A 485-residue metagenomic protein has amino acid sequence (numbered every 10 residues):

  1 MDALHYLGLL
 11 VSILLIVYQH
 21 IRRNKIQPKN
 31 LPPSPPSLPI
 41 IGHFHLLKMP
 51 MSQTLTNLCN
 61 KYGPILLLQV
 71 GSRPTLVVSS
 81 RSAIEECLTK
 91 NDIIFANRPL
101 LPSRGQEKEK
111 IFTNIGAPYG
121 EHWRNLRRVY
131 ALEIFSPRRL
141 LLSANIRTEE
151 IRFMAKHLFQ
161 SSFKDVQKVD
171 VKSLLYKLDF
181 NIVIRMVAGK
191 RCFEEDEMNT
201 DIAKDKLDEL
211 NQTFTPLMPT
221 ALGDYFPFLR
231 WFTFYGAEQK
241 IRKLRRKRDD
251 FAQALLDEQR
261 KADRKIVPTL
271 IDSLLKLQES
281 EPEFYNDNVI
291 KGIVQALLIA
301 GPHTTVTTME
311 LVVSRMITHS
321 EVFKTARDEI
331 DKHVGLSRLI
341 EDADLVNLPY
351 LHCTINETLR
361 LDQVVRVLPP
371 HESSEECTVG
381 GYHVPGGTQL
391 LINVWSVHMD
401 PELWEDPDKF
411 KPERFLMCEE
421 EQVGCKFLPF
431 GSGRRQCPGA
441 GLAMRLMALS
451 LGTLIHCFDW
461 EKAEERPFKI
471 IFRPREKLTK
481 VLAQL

Functional and structural regions predicted by a protein language model:
M1-I26, R445: Terminal signal-anchor or tail-anchor transmembrane helices that tether membrane-associated enzymes to cellular
A3, G8, P32, I151 (+3 more regions): Cytochrome P450 proximal C-terminal region
Q27-F44, Q53-I146, V171, L175-I184 (+1 more regions): Cytochrome P450 substrate-recognition site 1
Q27-P32, H45-M49, F135-A144, V169 (+8 more regions): Conserved, non-catalytic sequence blocks in retroelement Pol enzymes and Pol-derived host proteins
F44-G63, D250, E258, S320 (+2 more regions): Conserved cytochrome P450 K-helix E-x-x-R motif and the immediately C-terminal K′/meander segment
P99-E107, L141-M309, T325: Cytochrome P450 heme-thiolate monooxygenase catalytic core
T304-V322, R327-E329, A440-F458: Cytochrome P450 catalytic-core helices
E376, I392-E419: Conserved cytochrome P450 K-helix/beta-meander segment immediately N-terminal to the heme-binding cysteine loop
